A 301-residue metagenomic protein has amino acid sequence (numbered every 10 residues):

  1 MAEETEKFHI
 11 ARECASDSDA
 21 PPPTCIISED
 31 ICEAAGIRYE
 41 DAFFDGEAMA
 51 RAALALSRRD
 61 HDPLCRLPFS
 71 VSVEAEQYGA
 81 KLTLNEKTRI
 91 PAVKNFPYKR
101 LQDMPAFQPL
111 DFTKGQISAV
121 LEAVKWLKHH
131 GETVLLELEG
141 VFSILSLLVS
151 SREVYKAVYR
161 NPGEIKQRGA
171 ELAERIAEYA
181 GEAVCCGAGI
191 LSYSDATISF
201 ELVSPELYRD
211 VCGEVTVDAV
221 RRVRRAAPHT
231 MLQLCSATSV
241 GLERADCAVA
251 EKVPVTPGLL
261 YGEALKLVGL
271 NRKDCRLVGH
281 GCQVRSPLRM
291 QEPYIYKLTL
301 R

Functional and structural regions predicted by a protein language model:
M1-L84, R209-M231, E243-R301: N-terminal basic, low-complexity leaders that serve as flexible interaction/assembly modules and, when applicable, as
E3, R38, A42-M49, P109-Q116 (+2 more regions): Residue-level preference for long, well-ordered alpha-helices that form the structural scaffold of enzyme catalytic
S57, L127, I176, A183 (+1 more regions): Conserved, mostly hydrophobic/aromatic
S72-E74, K81, L135-A157, C186-V211: Active-site-proximal loop/short-helix segments that contain or immediately flank catalytic acid/base residue(s)
K81-Y179: Active-site-proximal, glycine-rich beta->alpha crossover segments in alpha/beta enzymes that shape flexible
V93-K94, G115-E132, P205-H229: Alpha-helix-loop-beta-strand connector modules within alpha/beta enzyme cores
A170-I190, V217-A219: Alpha/beta enzyme core
A188-T197, T230-G241: A short glycine-rich, hydrophobically flanked beta-strand micro-motif that places a catalytic Asp/Glu for divalent metal
